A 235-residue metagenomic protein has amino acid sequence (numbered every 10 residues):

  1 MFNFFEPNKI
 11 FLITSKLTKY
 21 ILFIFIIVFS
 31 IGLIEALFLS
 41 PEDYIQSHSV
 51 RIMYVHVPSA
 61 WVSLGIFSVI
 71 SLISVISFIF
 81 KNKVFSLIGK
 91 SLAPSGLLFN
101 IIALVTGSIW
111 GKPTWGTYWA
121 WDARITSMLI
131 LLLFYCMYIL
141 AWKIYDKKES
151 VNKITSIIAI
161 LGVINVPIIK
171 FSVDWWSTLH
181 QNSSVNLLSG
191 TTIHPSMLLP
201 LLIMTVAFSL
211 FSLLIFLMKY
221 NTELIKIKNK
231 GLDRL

Functional and structural regions predicted by a protein language model:
M1-L235: Polytopic transmembrane helical bundles with strong interfacial aromatic enrichment
